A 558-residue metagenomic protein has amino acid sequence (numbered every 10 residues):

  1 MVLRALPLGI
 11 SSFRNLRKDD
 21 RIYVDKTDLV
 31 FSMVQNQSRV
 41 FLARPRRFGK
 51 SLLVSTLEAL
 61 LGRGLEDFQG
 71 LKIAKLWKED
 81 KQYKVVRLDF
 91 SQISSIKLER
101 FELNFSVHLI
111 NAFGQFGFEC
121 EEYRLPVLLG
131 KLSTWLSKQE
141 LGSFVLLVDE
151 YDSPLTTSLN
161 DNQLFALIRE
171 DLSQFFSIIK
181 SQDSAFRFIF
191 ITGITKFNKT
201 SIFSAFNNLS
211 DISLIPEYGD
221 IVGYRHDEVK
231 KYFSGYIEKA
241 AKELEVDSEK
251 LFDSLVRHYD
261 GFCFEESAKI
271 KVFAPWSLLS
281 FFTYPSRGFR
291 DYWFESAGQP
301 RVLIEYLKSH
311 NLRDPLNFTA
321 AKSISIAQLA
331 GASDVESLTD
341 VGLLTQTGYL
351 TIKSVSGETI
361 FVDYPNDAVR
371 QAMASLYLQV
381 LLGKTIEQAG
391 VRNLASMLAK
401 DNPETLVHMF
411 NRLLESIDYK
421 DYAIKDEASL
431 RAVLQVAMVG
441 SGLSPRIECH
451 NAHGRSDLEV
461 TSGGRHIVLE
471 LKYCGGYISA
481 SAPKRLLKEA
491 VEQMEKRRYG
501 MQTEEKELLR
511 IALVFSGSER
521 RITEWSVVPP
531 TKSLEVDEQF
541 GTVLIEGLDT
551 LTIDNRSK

Functional and structural regions predicted by a protein language model:
M1-D426, S441: Phosphate-binding site recognition
W135-E140, A437-G464: Active-site metal-binding core of divalent-cation-utilizing nuclease and nuclease-like domains
V145, R465-I467, L509: Structural motif
F175-Q182, G342-L350, Q435-G440, V491-R510: Metal-dependent nuclease catalytic cores in nucleic-acid-processing enzymes, especially RNase H-like/related
A428, A432, V436, H466-L469 (+2 more regions): Feature representing long, continuous alpha-helical segments
L434, L458-V460, G464-I478, R497: Conserved catalytic cores of phosphodiester-cleaving nucleases, focusing on short active-site segments
Y473-R520: Catalytic cores of nucleic-acid endonucleases
Q502, K506-K558: Domain-level recognition of nuclease-like catalytic cores that cleave nucleotide substrates
